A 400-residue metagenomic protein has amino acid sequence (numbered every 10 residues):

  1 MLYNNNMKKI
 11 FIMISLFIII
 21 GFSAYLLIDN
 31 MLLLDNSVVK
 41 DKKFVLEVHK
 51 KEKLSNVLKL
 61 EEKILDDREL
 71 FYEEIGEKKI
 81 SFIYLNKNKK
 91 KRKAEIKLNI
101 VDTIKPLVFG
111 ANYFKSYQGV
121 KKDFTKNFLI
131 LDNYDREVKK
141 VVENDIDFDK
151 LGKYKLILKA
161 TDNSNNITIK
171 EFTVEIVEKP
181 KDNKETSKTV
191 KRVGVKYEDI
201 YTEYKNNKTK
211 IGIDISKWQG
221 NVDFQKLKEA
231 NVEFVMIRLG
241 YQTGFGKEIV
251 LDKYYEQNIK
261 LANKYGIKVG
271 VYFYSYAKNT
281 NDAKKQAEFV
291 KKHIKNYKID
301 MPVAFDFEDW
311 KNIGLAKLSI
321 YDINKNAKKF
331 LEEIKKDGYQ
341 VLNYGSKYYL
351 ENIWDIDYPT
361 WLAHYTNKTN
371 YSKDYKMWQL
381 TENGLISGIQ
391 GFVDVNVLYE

Functional and structural regions predicted by a protein language model:
L2-I19, L26-L27: N-terminal Sec-pathway targeting helices
A24-E61, D102-R136, D182: Solvent-exposed, low-complexity, repeat-rich "mucin-like" stalks and linkers
K59-R92, D135-F172: Serine/threonine-rich, repeat-prone extracellular segments and beta-strand-based repeat modules of secreted/surface
L98-D102, V174-E178: Interdomain boundary/hinge segments at the C-termini of tandem beta-sandwich modules
N183-G212, D355-E400: Functionally critical loop-and-helix segments that line ligand-binding/catalytic clefts of soluble enzyme domains
K205-A230, M236-N324, K335-D337: Substrate-binding cleft of extracellular glycoside hydrolase catalytic domains
I299-Y371: Catalytic domains of cell-wall/extracellular-matrix polysaccharide-remodeling enzymes, centered on de-N-acetylation
